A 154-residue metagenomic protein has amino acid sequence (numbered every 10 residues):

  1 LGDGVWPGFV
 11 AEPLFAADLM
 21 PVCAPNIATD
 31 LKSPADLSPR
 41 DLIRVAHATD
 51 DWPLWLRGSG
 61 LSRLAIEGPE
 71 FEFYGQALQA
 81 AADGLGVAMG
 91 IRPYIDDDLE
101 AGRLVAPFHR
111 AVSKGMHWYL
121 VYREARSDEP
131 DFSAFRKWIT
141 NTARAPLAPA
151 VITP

Functional and structural regions predicted by a protein language model:
L1-F71: Acidic, Gly/Pro-rich loop/turn segments at junctions of secondary structure
D3, H47, Q76, H109-V112 (+1 more regions): Residues that form or immediately flank small-molecule/cofactor binding pockets and catalytic motifs
P25, D83, E124-A125: Active-site acidic-Proline motif in GNAT/NAT acetyltransferases
S33, R92-A101, A111-P154: C-terminal effector-binding regulatory domain of bacterial HTH transcription factors
L64-P107, S113: Hydrophobic hinge/microswitch elements
